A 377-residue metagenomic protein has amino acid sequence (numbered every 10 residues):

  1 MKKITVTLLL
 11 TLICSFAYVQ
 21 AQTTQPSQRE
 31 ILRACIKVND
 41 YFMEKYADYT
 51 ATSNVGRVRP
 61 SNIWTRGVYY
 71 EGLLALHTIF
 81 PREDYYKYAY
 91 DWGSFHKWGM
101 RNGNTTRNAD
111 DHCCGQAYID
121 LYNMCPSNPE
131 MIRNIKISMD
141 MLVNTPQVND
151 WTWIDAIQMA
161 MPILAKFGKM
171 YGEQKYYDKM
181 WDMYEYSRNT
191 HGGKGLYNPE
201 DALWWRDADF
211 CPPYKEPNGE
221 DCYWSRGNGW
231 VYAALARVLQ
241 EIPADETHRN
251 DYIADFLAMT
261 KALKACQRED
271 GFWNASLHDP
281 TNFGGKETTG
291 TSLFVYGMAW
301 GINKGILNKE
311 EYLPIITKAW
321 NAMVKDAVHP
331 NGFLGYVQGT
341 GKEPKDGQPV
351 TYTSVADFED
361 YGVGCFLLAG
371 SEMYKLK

Functional and structural regions predicted by a protein language model:
M1-T24: Bacterial Sec-dependent N-terminal signal peptides
L9-L10, T23-G67, A75, I79-F95 (+7 more regions): CBM-like carbohydrate-recognition segments
R33, K37-Y41, V148-N149, D207 (+2 more regions): Surface loop/turn signatures of beta-propeller and other carbohydrate-active proteins
A47, P81, K97-R101, P126 (+6 more regions): Helix-capping and short linker residues that terminate individual alpha-solenoid repeat units
P129-L164: Asp-box/WD-like beta-propeller blade repeats and closely related beta-sheet repeat scaffolds
I154-D155, A165-L277, G284-V295, L307-G341 (+4 more regions): Extended ligand-binding clefts on enzyme/binding-domain cores
